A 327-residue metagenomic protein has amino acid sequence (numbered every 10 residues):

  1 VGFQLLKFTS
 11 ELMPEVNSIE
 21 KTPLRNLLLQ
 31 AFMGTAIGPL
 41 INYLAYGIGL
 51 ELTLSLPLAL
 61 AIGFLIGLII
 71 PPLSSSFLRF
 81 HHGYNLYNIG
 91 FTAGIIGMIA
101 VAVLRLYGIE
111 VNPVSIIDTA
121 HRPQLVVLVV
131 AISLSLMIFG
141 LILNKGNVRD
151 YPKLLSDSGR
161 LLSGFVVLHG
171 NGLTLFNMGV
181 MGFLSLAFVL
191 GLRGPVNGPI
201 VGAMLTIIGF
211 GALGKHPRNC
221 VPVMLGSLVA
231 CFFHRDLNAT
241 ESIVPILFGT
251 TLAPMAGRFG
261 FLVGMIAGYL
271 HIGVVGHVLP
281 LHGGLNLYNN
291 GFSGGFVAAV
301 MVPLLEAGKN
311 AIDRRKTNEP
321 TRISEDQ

Functional and structural regions predicted by a protein language model:
V1-S76, F188-G273, H277: Early transmembrane hairpin of solute transport permeases
R25-L29, G83-G94, L162-F176, G284-S293: Juxtamembrane helix-loop boundaries in multi-pass membrane proteins
G38-I66, I70-V126, V278-N289: Membrane-interface helix-loop-helix junctions at boundaries between adjacent transmembrane segments
G90, A120-H121, L154-R160, A311-D326: Short, highly charged, low-complexity non-transmembrane loops/tails of multi-pass membrane proteins
T92-A102, V130-I138, T250, S293-L305: Hydrophobic cores of alpha-helical transmembrane segments in multi-pass inner/ER membrane proteins, independent
N112-A203: Membrane-embedded hairpin module used as a gating/binding unit in multi-pass transport and secretion proteins
L141-P152, L304-P320: Membrane-interface capping segments at transmembrane-helix boundaries
I266-E306: Internal helix-turn-beta structural module
